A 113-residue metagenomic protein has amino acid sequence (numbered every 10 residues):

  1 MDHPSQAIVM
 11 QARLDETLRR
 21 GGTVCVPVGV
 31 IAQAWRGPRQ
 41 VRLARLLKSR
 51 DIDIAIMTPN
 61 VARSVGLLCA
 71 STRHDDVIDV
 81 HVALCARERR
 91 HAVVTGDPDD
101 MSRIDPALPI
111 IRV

Functional and structural regions predicted by a protein language model:
M1-V26, W35-R50, I111: Short, well-structured N-terminal submotif of metal-dependent ribonuclease cores
R20-G21, S49-R50, S71, R89 (+1 more regions): Structured helix-beta-strand junction loops
V30-A32, R50-T72: Acidic catalytic patch
V30-I31, V61, H81-V82, D99-D100: Alpha-helix capping/helix-boundary segments
A34, D76-A92: Acidic, metal-associated active-site segment
I52-D53, P106-V113: Active-site regions of enzymes building and remodeling cell-envelope glycoconjugates
D99-A107: Short loop/helix-cap segments at secondary-structure boundaries that form the rim of catalytic
